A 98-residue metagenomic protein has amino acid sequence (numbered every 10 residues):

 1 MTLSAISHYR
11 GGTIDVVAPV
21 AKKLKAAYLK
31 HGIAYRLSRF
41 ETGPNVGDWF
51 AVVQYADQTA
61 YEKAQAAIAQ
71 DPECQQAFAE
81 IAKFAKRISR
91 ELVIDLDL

Functional and structural regions predicted by a protein language model:
M1-C74, E80-L98: Short S/T/G/P-rich N-terminal loop/turn motif that feeds into the first structured element of a domain
